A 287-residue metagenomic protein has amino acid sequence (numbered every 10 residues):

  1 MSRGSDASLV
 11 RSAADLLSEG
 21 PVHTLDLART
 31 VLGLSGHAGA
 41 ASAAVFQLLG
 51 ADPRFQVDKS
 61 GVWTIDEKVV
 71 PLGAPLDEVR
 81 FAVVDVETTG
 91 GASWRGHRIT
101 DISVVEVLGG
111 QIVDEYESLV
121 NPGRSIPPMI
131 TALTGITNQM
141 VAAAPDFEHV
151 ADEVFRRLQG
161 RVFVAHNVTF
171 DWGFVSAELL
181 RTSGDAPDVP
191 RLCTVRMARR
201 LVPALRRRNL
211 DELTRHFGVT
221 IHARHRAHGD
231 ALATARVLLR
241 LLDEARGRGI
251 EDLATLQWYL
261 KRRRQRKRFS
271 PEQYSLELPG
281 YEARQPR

Functional and structural regions predicted by a protein language model:
M1-V79: N-terminal accessory regions of nucleic-acid-interacting proteins
S5, A51-D52, W63, V69-L72 (+1 more regions): Acidic two-metal-ion nuclease catalytic site recognized across multiple nuclease folds, prominently DnaQ/RNase D-T
T30, E178-R181, R200, H216 (+1 more regions): Active-site catalytic microenvironments for nucleophilic, acid-base chemistry
D66-L72, D77-V189, P203-H225: Conserved non-catalytic scaffold segment of RNase H-like nuclease domains
T88-G90, R196, A233: Short, glycine/acidic-enriched loop or turn micro-motifs at the edges of active sites
A186-A198: Conserved beta-strand -> loop -> alpha-helix junction used to position metal-binding or nucleic-acid-contacting
R226-L239: Acidic, divalent-metal-coordinating active-site segment for phosphoryl/phosphodiester hydrolysis, typified by short
